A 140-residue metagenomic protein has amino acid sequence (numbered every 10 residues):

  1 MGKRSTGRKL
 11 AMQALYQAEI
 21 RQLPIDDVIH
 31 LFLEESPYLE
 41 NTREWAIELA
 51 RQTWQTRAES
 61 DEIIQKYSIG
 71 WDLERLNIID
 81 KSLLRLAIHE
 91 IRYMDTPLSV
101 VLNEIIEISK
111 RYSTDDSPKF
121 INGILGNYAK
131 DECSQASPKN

Functional and structural regions predicted by a protein language model:
M1-P118, N122-N140: N-terminal interaction/assembly modules
